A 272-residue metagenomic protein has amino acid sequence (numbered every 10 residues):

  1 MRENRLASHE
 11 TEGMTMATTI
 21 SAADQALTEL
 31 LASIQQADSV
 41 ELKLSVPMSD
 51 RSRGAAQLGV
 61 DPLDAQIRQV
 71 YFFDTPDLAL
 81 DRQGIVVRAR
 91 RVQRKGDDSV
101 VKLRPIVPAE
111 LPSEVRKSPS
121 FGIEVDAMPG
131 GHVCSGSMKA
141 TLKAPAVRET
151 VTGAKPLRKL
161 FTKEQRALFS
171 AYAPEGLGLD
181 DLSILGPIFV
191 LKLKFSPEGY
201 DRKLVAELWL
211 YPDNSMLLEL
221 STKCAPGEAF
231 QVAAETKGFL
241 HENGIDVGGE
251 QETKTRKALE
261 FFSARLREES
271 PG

Functional and structural regions predicted by a protein language model:
L6-G272: Phosphate-end processing signature that detects enzymes handling 5′-triphosphorylated RNA and polyphosphate
